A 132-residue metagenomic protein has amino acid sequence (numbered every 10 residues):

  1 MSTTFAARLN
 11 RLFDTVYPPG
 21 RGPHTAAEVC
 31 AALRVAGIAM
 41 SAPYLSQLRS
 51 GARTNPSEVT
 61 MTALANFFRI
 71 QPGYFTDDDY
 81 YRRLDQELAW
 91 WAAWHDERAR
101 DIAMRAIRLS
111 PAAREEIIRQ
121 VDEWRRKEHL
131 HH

Functional and structural regions predicted by a protein language model:
M1-V35, R114: A short, Lys/Arg-rich alpha-helix, primarily the initiator
L9, V29-C30, L45, L64 (+1 more regions): Conserved hydrophobic/aromatic packing and binding residues within compact polymer-binding modules
E28, A63, E116-R119: Amphipathic alpha-helical interaction segments
V35-P56, D77: Recognition helix of helix-turn-helix/homeodomain-like DNA-binding domains that insert into the DNA major groove
E58-Y74: DNA major-groove recognition helix of helix-turn-helix/homeodomain DNA-binding modules
Y81-H132: Interfacial/linker helices and their anchor residues that mediate assembly or domain coupling
